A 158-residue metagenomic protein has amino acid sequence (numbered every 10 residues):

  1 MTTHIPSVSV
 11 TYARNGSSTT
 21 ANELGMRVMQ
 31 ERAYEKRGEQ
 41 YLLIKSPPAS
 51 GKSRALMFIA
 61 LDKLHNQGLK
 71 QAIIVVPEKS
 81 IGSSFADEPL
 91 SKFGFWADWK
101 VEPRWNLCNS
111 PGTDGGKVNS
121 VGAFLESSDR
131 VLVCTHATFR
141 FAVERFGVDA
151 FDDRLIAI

Functional and structural regions predicted by a protein language model:
T2-K45: Conserved pre-motif I regulatory segment
E39-A60: Walker A/P-loop
S53-A55, G68-F93, A137-T138: Conserved Walker A/P-loop ATP-binding site and its immediately adjacent core in helicase/helicase-like ATPase domains
H65-Q67, A123-S127, V148-F151: Conserved catalytic network of the ASCE P-loop NTPase/AAA+ motor domain
Q71, S127-V131, D153-I156: Loop/turn-to-beta-strand initiation segments
S80-G115: Conserved helix-turn-beta segment of the N-terminal RecA-like "Helicase ATP-binding" lobe in SF1/SF2 helicases
L125-V143: Conserved two-lobed SF2 helicase motor
H136-F139, V148-I158: SF2 helicase catalytic motif II
